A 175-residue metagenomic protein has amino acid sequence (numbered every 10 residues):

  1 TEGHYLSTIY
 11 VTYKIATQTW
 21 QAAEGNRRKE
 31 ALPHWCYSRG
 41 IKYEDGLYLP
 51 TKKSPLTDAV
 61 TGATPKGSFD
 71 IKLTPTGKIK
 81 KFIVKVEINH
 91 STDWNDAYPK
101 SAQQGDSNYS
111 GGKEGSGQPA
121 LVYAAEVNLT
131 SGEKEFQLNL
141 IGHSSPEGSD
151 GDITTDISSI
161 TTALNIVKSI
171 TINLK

Functional and structural regions predicted by a protein language model:
E2-N95: Structured domain cores in non-transmembrane regions
G62-K175: Glycine-rich, aromatic-bearing surface loops/beta-hairpins
